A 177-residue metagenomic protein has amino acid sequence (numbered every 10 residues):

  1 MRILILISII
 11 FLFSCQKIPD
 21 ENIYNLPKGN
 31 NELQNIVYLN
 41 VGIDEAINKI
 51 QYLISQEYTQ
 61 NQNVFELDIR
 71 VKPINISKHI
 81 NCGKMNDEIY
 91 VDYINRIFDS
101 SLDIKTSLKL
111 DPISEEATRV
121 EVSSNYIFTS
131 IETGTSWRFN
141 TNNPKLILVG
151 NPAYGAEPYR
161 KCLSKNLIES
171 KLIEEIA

Functional and structural regions predicted by a protein language model:
M1-L4: Positively charged n-region of N-terminal signal peptides that target proteins for export
I7-I9: N-terminal leader/targeting signatures
L12-S14: C-terminal motif of bacterial Sec signal peptides marking the signal peptidase cleavage site
Q16-A177: Ser/Thr-rich, low-complexity intrinsically disordered terminal regions
